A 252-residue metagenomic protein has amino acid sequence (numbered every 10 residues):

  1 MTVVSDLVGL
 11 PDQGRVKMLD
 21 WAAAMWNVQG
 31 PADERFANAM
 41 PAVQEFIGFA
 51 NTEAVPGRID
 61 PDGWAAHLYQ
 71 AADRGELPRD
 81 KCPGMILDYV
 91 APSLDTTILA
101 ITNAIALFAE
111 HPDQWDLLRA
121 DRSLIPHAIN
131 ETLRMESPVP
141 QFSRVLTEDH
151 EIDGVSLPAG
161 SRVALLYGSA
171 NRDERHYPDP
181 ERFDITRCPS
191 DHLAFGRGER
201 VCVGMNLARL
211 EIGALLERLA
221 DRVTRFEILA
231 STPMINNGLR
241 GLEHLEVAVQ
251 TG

Functional and structural regions predicted by a protein language model:
M1-G252: Cytochrome P450
